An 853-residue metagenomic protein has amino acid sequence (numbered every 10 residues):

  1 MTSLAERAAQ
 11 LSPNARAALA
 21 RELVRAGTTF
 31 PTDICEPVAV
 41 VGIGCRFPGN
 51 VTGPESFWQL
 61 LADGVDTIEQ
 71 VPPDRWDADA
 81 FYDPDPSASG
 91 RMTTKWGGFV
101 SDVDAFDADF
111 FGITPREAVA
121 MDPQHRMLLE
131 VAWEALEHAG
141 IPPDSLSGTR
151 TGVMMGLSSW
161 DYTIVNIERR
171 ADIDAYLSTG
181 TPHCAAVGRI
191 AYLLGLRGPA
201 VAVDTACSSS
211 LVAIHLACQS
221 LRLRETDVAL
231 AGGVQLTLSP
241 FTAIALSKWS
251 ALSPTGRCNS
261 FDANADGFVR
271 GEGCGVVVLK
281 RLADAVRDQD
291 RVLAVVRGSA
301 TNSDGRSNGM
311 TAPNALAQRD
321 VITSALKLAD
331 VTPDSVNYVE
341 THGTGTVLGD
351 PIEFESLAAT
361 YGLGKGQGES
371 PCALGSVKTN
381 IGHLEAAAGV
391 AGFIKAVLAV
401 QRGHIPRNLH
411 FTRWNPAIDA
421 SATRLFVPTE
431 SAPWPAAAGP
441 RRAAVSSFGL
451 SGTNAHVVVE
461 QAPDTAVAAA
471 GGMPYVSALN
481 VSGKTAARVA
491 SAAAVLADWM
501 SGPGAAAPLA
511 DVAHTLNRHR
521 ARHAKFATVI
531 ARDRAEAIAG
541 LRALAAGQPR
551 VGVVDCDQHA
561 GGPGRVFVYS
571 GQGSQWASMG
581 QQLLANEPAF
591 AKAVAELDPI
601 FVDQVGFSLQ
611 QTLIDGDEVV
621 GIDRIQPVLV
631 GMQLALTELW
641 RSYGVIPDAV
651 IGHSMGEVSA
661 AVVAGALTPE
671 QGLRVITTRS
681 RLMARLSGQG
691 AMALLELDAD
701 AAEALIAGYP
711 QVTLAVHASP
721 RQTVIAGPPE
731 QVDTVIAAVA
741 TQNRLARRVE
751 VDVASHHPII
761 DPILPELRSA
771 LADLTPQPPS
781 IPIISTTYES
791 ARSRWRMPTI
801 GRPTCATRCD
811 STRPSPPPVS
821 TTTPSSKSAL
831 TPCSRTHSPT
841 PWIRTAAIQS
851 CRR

Functional and structural regions predicted by a protein language model:
M1-F47, R75, Y82-S89, W133-G152 (+8 more regions): Short, low-complexity connector segments at domain boundaries
S3, R46, P313-L328, R442-R565 (+4 more regions): Flexible catalytic loop/linker elements that gate and position reactive groups at enzyme active sites
Q10-G472, S491, D498, D617 (+9 more regions): Condensing-enzyme catalytic core of the thiolase-fold
D74, P143-T149, R291-A294, T332-N337 (+9 more regions): Flexible, glycine/charged-enriched surface loops at secondary-structure junctions
G298-S299, S303-G309, A539-G540, K592 (+1 more regions): Acyltransferase
H342, T485, D533, L597 (+2 more regions): Residue-level signal for inorganic ion chemistry
Y569-D617: Active-site machinery of serine-nucleophile hydrolases
A847-R853: Short, flexible loop segments at boundaries between secondary-structure elements
